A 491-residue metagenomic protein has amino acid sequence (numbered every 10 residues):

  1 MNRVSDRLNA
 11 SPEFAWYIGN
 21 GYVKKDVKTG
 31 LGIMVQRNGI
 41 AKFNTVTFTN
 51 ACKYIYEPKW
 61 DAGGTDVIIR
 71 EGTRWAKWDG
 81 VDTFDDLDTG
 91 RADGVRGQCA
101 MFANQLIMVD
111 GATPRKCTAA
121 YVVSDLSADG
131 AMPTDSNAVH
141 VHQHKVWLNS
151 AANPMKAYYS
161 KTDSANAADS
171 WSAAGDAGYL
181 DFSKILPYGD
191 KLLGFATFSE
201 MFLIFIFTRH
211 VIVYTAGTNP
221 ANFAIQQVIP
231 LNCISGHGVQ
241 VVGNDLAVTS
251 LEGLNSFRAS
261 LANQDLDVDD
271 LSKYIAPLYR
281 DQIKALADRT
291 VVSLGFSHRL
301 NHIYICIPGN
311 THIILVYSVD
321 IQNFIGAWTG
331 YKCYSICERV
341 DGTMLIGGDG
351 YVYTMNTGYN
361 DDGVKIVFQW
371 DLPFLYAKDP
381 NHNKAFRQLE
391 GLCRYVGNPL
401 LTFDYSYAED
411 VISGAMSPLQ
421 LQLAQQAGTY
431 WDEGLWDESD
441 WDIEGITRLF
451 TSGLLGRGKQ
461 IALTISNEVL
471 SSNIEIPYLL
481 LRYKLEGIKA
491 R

Functional and structural regions predicted by a protein language model:
M1, P114, A131-P133, A138 (+1 more regions): Proline-rich low-complexity regions
M1-N104, P230-H237, V241-D245, E252-R491: Beta-sheet repeat architectures centered on beta-propellers
K42-C52, F84-G94, V123-V291, N323-G330: Beta-propeller and closely related beta-pinwheel folds
I55, P114-K116, L126, V139 (+4 more regions): Generic beta-strand hydrophobic packing signal
W75, P114-R115, M155, H210-V211 (+2 more regions): Structural signal for beta-propeller blades
R96-D129: Hydrophobic or amphipathic alpha-helical targeting/insertion segments
